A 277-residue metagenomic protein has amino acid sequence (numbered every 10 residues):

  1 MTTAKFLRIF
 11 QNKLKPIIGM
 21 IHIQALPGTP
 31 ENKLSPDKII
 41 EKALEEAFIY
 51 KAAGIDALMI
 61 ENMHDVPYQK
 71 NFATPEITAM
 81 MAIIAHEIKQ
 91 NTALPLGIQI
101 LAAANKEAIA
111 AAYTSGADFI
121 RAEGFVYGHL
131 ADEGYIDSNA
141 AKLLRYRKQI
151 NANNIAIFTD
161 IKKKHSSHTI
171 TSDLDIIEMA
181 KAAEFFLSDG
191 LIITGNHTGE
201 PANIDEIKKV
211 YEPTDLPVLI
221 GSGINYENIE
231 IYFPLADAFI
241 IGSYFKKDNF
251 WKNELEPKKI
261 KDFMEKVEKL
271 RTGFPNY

Functional and structural regions predicted by a protein language model:
T2-I21: N-terminal basic/disordered segments at the start of proteins
I18, I23-N71, E76-L96, A103-L216 (+7 more regions): Alpha/beta enzyme core
